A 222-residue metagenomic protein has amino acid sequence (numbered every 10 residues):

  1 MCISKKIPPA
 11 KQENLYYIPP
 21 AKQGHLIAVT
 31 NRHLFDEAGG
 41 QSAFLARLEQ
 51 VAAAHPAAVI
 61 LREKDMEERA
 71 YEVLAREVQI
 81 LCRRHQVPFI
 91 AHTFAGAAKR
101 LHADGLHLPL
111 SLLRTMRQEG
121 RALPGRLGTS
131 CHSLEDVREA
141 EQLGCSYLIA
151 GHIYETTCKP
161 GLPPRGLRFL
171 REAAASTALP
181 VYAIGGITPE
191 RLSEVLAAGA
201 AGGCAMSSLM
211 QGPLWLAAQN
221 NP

Functional and structural regions predicted by a protein language model:
M1-H107, S111-L113, R121-Y147, L162 (+5 more regions): Conserved N-terminal beta1-alpha1 strand-loop-helix module at the mouth
L112-R117, T156: A short, polar/charged loop-to-alpha-helix boundary motif
P160-P164, A183: Active-site-adjacent loop and "lid" segments of alpha/beta metabolic enzymes
G166-R168: Conserved acetyl-CoA-binding loop-helix of GNAT-fold acetyltransferases
G186: Conserved donor-binding loops in enzymes that form glycosidic bonds
A200-G202: Internal alpha/beta core interface subdomains
